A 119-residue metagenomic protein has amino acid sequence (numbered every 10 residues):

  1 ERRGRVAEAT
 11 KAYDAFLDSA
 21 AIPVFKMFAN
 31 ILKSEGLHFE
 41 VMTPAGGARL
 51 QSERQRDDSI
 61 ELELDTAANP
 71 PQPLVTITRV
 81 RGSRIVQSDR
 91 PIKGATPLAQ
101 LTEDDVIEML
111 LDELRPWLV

Functional and structural regions predicted by a protein language model:
E1-E35: Contiguous, amphipathic alpha-helical segments that mediate oligomerization or scaffolding in large protein assemblies
G4, A20, M27-A29, H38 (+4 more regions): Short, flexible coil/linker segments at or flanking structured domains
D14, A29, E61, I107-L111 (+1 more regions): Generic detector of well-ordered alpha-helical segments enriched in charged/polar residues, highlighting helical
L37-I60: Ser/Thr-rich, low-complexity intrinsically disordered terminal regions
S52-D105: Intrinsically disordered, low-complexity regulatory segments enriched in Ser/Thr/Pro and charged residues
P97-V119: Well-ordered alpha/beta subsegment
